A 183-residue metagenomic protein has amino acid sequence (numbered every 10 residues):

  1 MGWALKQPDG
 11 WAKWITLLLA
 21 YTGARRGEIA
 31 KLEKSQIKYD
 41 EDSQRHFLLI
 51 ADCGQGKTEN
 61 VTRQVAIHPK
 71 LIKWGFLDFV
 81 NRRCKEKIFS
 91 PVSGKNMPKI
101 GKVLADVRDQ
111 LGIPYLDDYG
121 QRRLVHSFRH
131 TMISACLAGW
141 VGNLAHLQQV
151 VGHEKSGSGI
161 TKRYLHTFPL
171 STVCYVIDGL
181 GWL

Functional and structural regions predicted by a protein language model:
M1-R26, A30: Basic, Lys/Arg- and aromatic-enriched nucleic-acid-binding interface segment
W11-I15, K95-A105, Y115-W140, Q149: Short basic/aromatic active-site micro-motif
T22, K31-W74: Conserved tyrosine-mediated DNA breakage-rejoining catalytic core shared by Y-recombinases
G23, G27-K31, P69, W74 (+7 more regions): Feature representing long, continuous alpha-helical segments
Q36, Q110, A135, G139: Active-site catalytic microenvironments for nucleophilic, acid-base chemistry
K38-Y39, R122, V141-L165: Short, polar N-cap/turn motifs at the start of nucleic acid-interacting alpha helices
G56-F76, K85-R108, L124: C-terminal catalytic core of Y-nucleophile DNA break-rejoin enzymes
I72, V151-W182: Catalytic-site neighborhood detector that most strongly recognizes the C-terminal catalytic loop/helix of tyrosine
